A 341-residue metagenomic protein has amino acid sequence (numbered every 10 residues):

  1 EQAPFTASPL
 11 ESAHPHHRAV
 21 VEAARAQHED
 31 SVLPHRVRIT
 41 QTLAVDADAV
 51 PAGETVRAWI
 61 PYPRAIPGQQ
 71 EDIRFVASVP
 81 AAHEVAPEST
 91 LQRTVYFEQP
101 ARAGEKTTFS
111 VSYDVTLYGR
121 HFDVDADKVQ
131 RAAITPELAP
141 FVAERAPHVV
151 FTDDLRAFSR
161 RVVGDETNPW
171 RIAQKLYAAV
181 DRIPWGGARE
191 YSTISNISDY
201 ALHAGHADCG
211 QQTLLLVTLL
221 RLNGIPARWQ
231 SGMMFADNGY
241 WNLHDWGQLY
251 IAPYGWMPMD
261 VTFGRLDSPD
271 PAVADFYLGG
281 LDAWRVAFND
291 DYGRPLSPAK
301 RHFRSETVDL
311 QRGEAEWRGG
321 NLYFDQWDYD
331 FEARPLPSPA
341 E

Functional and structural regions predicted by a protein language model:
E1-H121: Intrinsically disordered, low-complexity N-terminal segments that are enriched in acidic
A3-P4, V56, A188-S195, N321-P335: Short N-terminal helix-initiation segments at or just after the protein's N-terminus
Y62-R64, Y113-L117, K128, S231-M233 (+1 more regions): A mature extracytoplasmic/lumenal domain signature
G68-R74, A204, W256-D260: Short, well-ordered strand-loop elements centered on a beta-strand within folded domains, enriched for acidic residues
R74-S78, D125-I134, V261-G264: Short intrinsically disordered coil segments
P87-H203: Acidic low-complexity segments
D165-W246, Y250-A252, D267-D270, A274-L278: Active-site neighborhood of thiol-dependent amide/isopeptide-bond enzymes
F235-E341: Active-site rim recognition segments
